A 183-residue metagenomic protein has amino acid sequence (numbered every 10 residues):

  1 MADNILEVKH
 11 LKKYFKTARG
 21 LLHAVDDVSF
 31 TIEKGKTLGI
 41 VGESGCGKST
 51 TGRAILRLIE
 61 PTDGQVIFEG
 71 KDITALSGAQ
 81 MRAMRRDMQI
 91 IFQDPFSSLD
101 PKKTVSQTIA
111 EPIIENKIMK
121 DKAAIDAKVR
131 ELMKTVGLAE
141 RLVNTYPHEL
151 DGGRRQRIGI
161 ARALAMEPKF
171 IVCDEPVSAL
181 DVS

Functional and structural regions predicted by a protein language model:
A2-I5, Y14-D27, K34, S77-Q80 (+3 more regions): A short, flexible loop at the N-terminus of ABC-type nucleotide-binding domains that lies
R19, I73-Q89, E115, K122: ABC ATPase NBD coupling module
L56: Helix-to-loop junction immediately C-terminal to a conserved catalytic motif
G64-D72: Conserved ABC transporter NBD signature motif
D72, I113-K117, A123-R141, F170: Conserved ABC ATPase "signature" region
Y146-L150, R154: Conserved ABC ATPase signature
A165-K169: A short, proline-enriched helix->beta-strand linker immediately N-terminal to the Walker B motif in ABC-type P-loop
